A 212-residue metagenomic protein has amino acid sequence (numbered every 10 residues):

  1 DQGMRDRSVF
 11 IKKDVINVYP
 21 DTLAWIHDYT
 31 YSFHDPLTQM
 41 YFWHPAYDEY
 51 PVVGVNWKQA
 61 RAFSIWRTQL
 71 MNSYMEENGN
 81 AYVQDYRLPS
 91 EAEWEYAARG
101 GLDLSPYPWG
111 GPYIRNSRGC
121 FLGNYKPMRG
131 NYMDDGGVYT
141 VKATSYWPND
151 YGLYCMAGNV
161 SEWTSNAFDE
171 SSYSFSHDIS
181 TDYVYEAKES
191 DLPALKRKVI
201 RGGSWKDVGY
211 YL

Functional and structural regions predicted by a protein language model:
R5-Y211: Functional-site microenvironments in short loops/helix caps that host divalent-cation chemistry
